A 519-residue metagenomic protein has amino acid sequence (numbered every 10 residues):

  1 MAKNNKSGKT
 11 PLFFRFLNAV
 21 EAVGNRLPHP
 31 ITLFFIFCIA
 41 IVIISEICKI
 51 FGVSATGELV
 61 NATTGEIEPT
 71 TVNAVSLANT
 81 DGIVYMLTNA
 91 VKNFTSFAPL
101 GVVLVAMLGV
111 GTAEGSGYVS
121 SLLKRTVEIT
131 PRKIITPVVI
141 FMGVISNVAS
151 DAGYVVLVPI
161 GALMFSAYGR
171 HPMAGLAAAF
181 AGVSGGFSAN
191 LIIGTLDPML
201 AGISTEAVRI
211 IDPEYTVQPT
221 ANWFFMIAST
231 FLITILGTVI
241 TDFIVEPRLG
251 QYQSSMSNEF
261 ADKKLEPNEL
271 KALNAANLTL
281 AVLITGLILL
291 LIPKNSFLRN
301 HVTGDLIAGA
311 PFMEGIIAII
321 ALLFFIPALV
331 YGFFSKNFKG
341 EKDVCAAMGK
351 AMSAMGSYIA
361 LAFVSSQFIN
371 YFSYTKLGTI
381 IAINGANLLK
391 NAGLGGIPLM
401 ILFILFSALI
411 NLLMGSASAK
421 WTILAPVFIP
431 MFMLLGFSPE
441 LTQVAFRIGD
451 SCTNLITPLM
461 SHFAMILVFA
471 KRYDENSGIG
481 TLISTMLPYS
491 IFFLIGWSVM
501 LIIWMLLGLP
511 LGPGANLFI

Functional and structural regions predicted by a protein language model:
M1-R26, A55-A78, F243-A272, L517-I519: Intrinsically disordered, low-complexity non-transmembrane regions of multi-pass membrane transporters
F13, Y118-L122, I235-D262, L289-H301 (+1 more regions): Juxtamembrane interface elements at the cytosolic ends of transmembrane helices in multi-pass membrane proteins
R15-F16, S54-F97, I210-Q218, I292-F312 (+1 more regions): Interfacial loop/helix-cap signal at membrane boundaries in integral membrane proteins
E21, N25, V156-V158, A162-Y252 (+4 more regions): Membrane-core helix-loop-helix motifs of multi-pass transport proteins
L27-I39, I43, T64-Y118, G309-T379: Core transmembrane alpha-helical segments of multi-pass membrane transporters/permeases
F34-K49, V103-G111, M142-V144, G182-G186 (+6 more regions): Hydrophobic core segments of alpha-helical transmembrane domains in multi-pass membrane transport and ion-translocation
T80-G82, K92-L100, V127-V138, P172-A174 (+4 more regions): Membrane-interfacial loop-to-helix junctions in multi-pass transporters
V103-V105, P131-A162, A167, I359-F368 (+3 more regions): Hydrophobic alpha-helical transmembrane segments of multi-pass integral membrane proteins, predominantly secondary
